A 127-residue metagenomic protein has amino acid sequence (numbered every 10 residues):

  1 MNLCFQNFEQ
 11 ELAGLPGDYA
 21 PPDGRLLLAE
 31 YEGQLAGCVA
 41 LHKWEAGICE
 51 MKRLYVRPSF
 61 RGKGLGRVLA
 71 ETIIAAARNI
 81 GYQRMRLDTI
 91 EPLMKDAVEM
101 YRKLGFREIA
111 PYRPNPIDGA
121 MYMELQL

Functional and structural regions predicted by a protein language model:
M1-K52, R57-P58, A70-T72, A76 (+2 more regions): Acetyl-CoA-dependent GNAT
G33, G64, G81: Conserved G/P- and acidic residue-centered "switch" motifs that form tight phosphate/ATP-binding loops in soluble
R57-K63, P92: Active-site acidic-Proline motif in GNAT/NAT acetyltransferases
K63, R67, E71: Residues forming the Rossmann-fold NAD(P)(H) cofactor-binding site
A70, A77-T89: Conserved GNAT acetyl-CoA-binding A-motif
Y82, Y101-A110: Conserved acetyl-CoA-binding loop of GNAT-fold acetyltransferases
L87-A97, P114-D118: Conserved beta-strand-loop-alpha-helix junction that forms the acyl-donor binding cleft
G119-L127: Terminal substrate-recognition subdomain of acyl/acetyltransferases
